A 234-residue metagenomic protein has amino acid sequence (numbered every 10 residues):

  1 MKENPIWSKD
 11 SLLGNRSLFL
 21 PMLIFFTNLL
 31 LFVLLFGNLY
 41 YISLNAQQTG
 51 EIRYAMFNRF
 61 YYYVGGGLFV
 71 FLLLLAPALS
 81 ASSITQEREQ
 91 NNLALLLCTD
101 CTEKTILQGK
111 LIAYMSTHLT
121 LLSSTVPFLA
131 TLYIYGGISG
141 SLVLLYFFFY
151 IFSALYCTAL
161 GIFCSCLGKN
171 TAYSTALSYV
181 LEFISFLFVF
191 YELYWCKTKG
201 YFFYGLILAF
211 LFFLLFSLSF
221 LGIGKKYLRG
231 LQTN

Functional and structural regions predicted by a protein language model:
M1-F25, T233: Aromatic- and glycine-rich beta-strand/loop motifs that create alpha-glucan
L18-S43, V70, S178-F188: Hydrophobic alpha-helical transmembrane segments of multi-pass membrane transport/permease proteins
T27-F32, F36, A78, L129 (+4 more regions): Membrane-embedded alpha-helical bundles of multi-pass transporters/translocases, especially carrier/permease families
N58, Y62, A113-T171: Secretory targeting signals
F60-Q86: Long, hydrophobic alpha-helical segments
A76-L97, K110-L111: Transmembrane helix boundary and interhelical loop/hinge segments in multi-pass membrane proteins
L97-E103: Short helix-to-coil transition segments within interhelical loops that connect adjacent transmembrane helices
L215-N234: Junction motif at the cytosolic side of a transmembrane helix
